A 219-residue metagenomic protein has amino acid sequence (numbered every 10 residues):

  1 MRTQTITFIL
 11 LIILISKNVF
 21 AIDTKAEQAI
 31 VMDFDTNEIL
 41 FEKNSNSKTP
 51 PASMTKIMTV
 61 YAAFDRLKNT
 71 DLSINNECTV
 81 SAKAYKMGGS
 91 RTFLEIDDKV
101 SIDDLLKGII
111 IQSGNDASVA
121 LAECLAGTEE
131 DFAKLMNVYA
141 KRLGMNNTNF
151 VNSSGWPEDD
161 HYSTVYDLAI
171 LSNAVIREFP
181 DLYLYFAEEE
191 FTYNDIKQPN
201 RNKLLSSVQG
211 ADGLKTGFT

Functional and structural regions predicted by a protein language model:
M1-I6: Bacterial N-terminal signal peptides that target proteins for export
T7-I9, V19-F20: Cleavable N-terminal signal peptides
F20-A169, N173-R177: Active-site-adjacent loops and short helices of periplasmic peptidoglycan-processing enzymes
M145-N146, P157-T219: Domain-terminus/edge residues, biased toward the C-terminal soluble/receptor-binding domains of extracytoplasmic
